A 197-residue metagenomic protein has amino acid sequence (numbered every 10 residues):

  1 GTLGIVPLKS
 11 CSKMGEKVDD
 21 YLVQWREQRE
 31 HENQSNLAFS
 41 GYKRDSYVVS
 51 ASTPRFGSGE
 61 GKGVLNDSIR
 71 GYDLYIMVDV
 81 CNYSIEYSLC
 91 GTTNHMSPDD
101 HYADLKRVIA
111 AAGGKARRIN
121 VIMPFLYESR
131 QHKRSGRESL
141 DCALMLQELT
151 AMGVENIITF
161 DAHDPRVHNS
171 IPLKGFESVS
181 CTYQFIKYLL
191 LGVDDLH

Functional and structural regions predicted by a protein language model:
G1-H197: PRPP-associated nucleotide enzymes
